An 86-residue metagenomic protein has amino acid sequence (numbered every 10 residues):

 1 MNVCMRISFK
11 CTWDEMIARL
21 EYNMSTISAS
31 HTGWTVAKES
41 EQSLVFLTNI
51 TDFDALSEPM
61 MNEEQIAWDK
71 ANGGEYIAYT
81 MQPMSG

Functional and structural regions predicted by a protein language model:
M1-I66, Y76-G86: Short S/T/G/P-rich N-terminal loop/turn motif that feeds into the first structured element of a domain
W68-K70: Short, exposed beta-strand-loop hairpins at the edges of beta-sheets in extracellular/periplasmic proteins
